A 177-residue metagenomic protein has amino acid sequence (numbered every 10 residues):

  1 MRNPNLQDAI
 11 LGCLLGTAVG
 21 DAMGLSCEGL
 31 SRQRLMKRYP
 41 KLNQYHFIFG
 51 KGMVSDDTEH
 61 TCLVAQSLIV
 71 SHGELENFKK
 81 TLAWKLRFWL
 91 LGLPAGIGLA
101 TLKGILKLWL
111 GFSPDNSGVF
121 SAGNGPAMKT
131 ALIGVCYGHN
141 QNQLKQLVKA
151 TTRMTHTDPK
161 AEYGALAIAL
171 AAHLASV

Functional and structural regions predicted by a protein language model:
M1-V177: Structured, active/binding-site neighborhoods that engage oxygen-rich ligands
